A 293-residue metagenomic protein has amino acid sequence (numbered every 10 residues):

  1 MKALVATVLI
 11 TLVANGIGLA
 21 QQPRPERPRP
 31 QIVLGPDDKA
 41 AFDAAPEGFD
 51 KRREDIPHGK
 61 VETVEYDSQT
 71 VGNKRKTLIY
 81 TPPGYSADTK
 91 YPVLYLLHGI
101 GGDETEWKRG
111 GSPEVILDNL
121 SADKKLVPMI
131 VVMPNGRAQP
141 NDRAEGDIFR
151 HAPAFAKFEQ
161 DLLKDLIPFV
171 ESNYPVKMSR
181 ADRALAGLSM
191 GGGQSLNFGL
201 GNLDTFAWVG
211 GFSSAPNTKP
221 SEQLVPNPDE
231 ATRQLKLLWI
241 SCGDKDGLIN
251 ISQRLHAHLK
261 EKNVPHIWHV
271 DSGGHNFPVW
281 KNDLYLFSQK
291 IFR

Functional and structural regions predicted by a protein language model:
V5-N15: Bacterial N-terminal signal peptides
G16-A20: Sec/Tat signal peptide C-region and signal peptidase I cleavage site
Q21-R293: Non-catalytic cap/lid and distal C-terminal segments of serine-dependent acyl enzymes
